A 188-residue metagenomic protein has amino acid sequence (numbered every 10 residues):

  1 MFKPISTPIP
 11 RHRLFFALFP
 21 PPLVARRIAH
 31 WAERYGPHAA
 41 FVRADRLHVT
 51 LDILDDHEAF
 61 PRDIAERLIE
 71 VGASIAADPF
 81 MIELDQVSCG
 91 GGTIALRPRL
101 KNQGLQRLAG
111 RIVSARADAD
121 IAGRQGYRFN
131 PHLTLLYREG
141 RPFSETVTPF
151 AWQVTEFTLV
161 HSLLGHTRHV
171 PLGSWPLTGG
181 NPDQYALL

Functional and structural regions predicted by a protein language model:
M1-L188: Histidine-dependent nucleotide/RNA phosphoesterase domain, centered on the 2H-phosphoesterase fold with its duplicated
